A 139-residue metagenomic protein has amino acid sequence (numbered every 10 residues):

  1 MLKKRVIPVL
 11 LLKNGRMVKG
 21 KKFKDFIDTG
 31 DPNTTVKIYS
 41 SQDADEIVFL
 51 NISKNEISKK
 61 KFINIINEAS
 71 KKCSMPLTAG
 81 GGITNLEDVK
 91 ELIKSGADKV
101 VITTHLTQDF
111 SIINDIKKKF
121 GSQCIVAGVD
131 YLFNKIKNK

Functional and structural regions predicted by a protein language model:
V9-L12, I57-G80, S111-D130: Alpha-helix-loop-beta-strand connector modules within alpha/beta enzyme cores
L12-K24, I93, A97-K139: Conserved anion-binding
I27-S40, T84-E91: Short, acidic/polar
T35-L50, S95: Catalytic domains of carbohydrate-active enzymes, especially glycoside hydrolases
Y39-Q42, A69, L92, I116: Generic structural signal for hydrophobic
E46-N64, T104: Glycine-rich, proline-tolerant flexible connector loops at the mouths of alpha/beta enzymes
V48-N51, T78, V100-I102, V126: Conserved beta-strand positions in the central sheet of alpha/beta enzyme cores
S70-V100: Catalytic cores of alpha/beta
